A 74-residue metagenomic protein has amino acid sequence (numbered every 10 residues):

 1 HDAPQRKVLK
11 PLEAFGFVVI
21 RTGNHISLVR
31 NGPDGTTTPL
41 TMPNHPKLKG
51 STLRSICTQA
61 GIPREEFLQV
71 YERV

Functional and structural regions predicted by a protein language model:
H1-T22, I26-V74: Basic nucleic-acid-binding interfaces
